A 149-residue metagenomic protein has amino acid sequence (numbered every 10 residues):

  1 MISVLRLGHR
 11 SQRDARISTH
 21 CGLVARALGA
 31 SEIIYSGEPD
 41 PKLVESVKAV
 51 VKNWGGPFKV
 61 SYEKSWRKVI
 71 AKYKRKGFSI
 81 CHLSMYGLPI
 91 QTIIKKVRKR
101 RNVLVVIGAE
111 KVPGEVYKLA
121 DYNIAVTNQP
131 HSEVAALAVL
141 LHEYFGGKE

Functional and structural regions predicted by a protein language model:
M1-M85, F145: RNA substrate-binding interface of SAM-dependent RNA methyltransferases
S18-H20, K48-V50, I94-R98, L119-Y122 (+1 more regions): Short, glycine/charged-enriched secondary-structure capping and boundary segments
A25, V106, L140: Conserved RecA-like P-loop NTPase ATPase core
I33-P39, K64-W66, K111-Y117, A135-V139: Short C-terminal domain-edge/linker segments immediately following a structured domain
L43-V44, W66-I70, I90-Q91, P113-G114 (+1 more regions): Short, well-ordered alpha-helical microsegments
I80-S84, I107-G108, T127-N128, K148: Glycine-rich anion-binding loop/nest that anchors nucleotide
G87-V126: Long, charge-patterned amphipathic alpha-helical coiled-coil/hairpin "stalk" segments used as oligomerization
V116-E149: Structured adenosyl-cofactor binding patch, chiefly the S-adenosyl-L-methionine
